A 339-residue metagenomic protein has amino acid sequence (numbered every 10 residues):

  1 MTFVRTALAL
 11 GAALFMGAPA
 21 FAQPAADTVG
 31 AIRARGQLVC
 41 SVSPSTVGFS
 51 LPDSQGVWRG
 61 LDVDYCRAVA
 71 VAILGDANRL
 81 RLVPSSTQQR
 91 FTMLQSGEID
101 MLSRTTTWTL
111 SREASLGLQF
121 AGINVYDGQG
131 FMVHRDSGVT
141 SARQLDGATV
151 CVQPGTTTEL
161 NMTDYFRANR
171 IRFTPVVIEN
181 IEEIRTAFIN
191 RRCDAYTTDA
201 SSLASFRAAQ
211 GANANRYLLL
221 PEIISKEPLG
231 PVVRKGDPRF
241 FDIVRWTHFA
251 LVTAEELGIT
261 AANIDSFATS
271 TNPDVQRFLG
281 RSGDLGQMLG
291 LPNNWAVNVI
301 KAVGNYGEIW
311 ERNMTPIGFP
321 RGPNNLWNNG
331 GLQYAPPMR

Functional and structural regions predicted by a protein language model:
A7-A18: Bacterial N-terminal signal peptides
Q23-S103, Y306, G330: Extracytoplasmic small-molecule ligand-binding "clamshell" domains of the periplasmic binding protein/Venus flytrap
A25-D27, L80-T92, S137, P175-N190: Short helix-initiation/N-cap motifs at beta->coil->alpha
R33-Q37, A70-G75, Q95-I99, D136 (+7 more regions): Sec-exported extracytoplasmic/periplasmic mature domains
Q37-G48, W58-I73, T107, D127-E183: Bilobed "Venus flytrap"/periplasmic-binding protein-like clamshell domains and structurally analogous long
D64-R67, V71-I73, R135-V139, R143 (+5 more regions): Extended ligand-binding regions for polar small-molecule ligands
R67, V71, G75, R79-Q144 (+2 more regions): Acidic, polar ligand-binding/catalytic clefts
V275, L279-R339: C-terminal functional modules
